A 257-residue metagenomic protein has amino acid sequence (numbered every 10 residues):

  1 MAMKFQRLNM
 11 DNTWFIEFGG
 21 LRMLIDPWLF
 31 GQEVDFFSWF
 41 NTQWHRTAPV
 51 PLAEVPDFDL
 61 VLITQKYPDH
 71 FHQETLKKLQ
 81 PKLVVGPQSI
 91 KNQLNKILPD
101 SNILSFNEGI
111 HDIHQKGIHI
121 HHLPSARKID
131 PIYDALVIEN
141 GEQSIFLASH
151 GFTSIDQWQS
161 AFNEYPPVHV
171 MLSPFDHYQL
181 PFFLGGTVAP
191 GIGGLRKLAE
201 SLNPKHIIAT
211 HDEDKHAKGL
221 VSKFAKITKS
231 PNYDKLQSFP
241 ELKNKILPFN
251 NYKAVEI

Functional and structural regions predicted by a protein language model:
M1-H45, S201, H216, S222-K223: Zn-dependent metallo-beta-lactamase
M10-N12, F30-Q32, K66-F71, K91-L94 (+5 more regions): Active-site environment of divalent metal-dependent phosphoester hydrolases
I16-G19, Q115-K116, L136-G141: Active-site beta-strand termini and strand-to-loop segments that position acidic
L21-L62, Q73-T75, T153-Y165: Pre-active-site segment of Zn-dependent metallo-hydrolases
I25-D26, F58-F71, V85-Q88, F146-G151 (+3 more regions): Active-site neighborhood of phospho(di)ester-bond hydrolases with catalytic His/Asp-centered motifs
T47-D112: Active-site HxH/HxHxD metal-binding segment of metal-dependent hydrolases
E74, R127-E200: Active-site-proximal loop/helix segments of hydrolase catalytic cores
L98-Q115, Q159-S160, E164-Y165, F182 (+1 more regions): Binuclear metal-ion centers of metallo-dependent hydrolases, dominated by the metallo-beta-lactamase
